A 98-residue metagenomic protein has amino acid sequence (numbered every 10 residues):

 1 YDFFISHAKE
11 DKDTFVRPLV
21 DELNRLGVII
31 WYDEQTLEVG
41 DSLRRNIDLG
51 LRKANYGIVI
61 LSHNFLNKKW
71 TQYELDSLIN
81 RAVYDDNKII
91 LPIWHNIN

Functional and structural regions predicted by a protein language model:
Y1-L61, W70, I79-I89, W94-N96: Conserved N-terminal substructure of TIR/SEFIR domains
H63-F65: Short glycine-rich anion-binding loops that position phosphate/pyrophosphate groups of nucleotides and phosphorylated
